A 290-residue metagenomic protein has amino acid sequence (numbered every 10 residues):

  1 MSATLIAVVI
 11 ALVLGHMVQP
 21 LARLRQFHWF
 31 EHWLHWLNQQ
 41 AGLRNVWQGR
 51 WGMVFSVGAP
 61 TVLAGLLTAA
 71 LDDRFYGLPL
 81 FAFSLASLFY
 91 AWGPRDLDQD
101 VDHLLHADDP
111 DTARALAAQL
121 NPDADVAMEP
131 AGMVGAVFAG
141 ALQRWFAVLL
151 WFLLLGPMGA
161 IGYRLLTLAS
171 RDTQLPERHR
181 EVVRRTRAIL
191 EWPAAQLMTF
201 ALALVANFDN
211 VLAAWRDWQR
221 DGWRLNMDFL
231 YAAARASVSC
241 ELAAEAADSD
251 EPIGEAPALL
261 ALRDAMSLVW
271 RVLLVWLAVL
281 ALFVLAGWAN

Functional and structural regions predicted by a protein language model:
M1-N290: Hydrophobic N-terminal alpha-helices or hydrophobic patches in metabolic proteins across all domains of life
